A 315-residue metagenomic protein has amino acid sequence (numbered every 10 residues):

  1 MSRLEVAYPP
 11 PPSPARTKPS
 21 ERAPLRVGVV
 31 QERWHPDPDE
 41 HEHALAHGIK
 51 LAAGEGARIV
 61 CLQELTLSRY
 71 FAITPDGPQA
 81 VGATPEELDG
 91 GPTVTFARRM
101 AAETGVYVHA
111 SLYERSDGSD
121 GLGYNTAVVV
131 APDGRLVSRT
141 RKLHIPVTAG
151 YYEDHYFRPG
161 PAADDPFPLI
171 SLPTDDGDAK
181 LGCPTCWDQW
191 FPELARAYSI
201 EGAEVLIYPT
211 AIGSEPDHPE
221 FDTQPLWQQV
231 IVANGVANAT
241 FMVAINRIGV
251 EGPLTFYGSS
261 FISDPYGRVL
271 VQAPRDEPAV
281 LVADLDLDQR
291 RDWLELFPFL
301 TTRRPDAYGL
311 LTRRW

Functional and structural regions predicted by a protein language model:
S2-A15, A233, F241-W315: C-terminal beta-strand edge segments of enzyme domains
S2-P10, E86, R99, S116-V205 (+2 more regions): Active-site catalytic loop in hydrolytic enzyme cores
K18-R33: Short beta-strand segments enriched in small/hydrophobic residues
V27, V129-S138, S263-V271: Short, glycine-anchored, charge-dense loop/turn motifs used at functional sites
G28-Q31, A57, I170-P173: Ligand-binding pocket scaffold of soluble enzyme catalytic domains
P38, E42-P132, V137-R141, T148 (+2 more regions): Cys-nucleophile CN-hydrolase/nitrilase-fold catalytic domain and related Cys-dependent amidase chemistry that acts on
E86-H109, K180, C186-V280: CN hydrolase (nitrilase-like) catalytic-core segments centered on the catalytic cysteine and neighboring Lys/Glu
A110-L112, N125-V129, P168-I170, S260-I262 (+1 more regions): Short beta-strand scaffold segments in enzyme catalytic cores
